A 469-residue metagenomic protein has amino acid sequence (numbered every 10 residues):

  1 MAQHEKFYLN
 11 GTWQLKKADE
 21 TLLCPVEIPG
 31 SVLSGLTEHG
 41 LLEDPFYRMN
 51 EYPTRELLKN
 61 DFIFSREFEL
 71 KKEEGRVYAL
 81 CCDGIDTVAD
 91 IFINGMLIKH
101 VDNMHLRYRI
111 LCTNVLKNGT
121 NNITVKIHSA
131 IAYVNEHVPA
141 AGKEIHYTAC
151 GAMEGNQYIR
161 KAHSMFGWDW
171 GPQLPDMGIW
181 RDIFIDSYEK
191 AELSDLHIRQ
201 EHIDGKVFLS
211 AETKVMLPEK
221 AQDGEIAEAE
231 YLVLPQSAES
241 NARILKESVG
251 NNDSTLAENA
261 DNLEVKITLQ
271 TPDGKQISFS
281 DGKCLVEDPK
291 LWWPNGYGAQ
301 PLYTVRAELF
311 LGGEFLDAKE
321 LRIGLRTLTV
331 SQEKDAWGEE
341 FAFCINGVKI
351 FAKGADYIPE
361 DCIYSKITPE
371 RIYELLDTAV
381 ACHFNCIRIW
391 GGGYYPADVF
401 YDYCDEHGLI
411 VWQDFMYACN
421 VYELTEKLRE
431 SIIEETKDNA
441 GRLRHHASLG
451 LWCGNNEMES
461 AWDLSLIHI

Functional and structural regions predicted by a protein language model:
M1-C386, E406: Secreted/periplasmic carbohydrate-active enzymes, especially glycoside hydrolases
Q332-S465: Substrate-binding cleft of carbohydrate-active enzyme catalytic domains
I467-I469: Conserved small/polar residues in nucleotide/adenosyl-binding loops
